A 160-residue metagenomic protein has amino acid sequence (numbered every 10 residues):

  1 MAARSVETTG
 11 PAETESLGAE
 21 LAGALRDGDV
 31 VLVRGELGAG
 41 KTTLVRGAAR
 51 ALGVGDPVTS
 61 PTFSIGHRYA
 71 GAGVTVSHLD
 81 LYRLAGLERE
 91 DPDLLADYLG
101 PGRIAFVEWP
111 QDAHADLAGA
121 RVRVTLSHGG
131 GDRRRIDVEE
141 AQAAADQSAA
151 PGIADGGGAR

Functional and structural regions predicted by a protein language model:
A2-L17: N-terminal pre-Walker A segment at the start of P-loop NTPase domains
A2-S5, E88-E90, L94-R160: Short phosphate-coordinating micro-motif centered on Lys-Gly-acidic
G23-D27: Phosphate-binding P-loop
V31-V33: Hydrophobic anchor at the beta1->P-loop junction of P-loop NTPases
E36: P-loop (Walker A) phosphate-binding loop of NTP-binding proteins
K41: Conserved lysine of the Walker
V54-Y69: Short beta-strand-centered segment that lines the nucleotide-binding/catalytic pocket of NTP-utilizing
